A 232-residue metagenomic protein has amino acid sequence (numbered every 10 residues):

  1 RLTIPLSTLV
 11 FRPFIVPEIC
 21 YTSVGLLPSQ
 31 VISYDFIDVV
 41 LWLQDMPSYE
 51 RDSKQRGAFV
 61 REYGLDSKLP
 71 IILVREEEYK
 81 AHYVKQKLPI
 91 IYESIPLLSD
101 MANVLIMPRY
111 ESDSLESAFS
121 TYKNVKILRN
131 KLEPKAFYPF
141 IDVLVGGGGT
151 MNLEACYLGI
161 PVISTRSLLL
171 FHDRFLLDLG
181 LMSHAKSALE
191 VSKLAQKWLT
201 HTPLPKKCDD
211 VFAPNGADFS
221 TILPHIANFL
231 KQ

Functional and structural regions predicted by a protein language model:
L2-T3, L98, A136-F137: Structural alpha-helical scaffold elements that stabilize or flank donor/cofactor-binding regions in carbohydrate
L6-K87: A nucleotide-sugar donor-handling region in carbohydrate enzymes
L6-T8, P28, M101-A102, K123 (+2 more regions): Short, well-ordered alpha-helix to beta-strand connector turns
F14-I19, P108-L115, S167-L170: Short, polar loop motifs at secondary-structure junctions
L27-E62, L181-Q232: Leloir-type glycosyltransferase catalytic cores
V74-R75, I95-N130: Catalytic donor nucleotide-activated moiety binding site of glycosyltransferases and closely related
K85-E93, L128: Charged helix-capping and loop-helix junction motifs
A136-R174: A donor-sugar binding/catalytic signature common to diverse glycosyltransferases and related nucleotide-sugar
